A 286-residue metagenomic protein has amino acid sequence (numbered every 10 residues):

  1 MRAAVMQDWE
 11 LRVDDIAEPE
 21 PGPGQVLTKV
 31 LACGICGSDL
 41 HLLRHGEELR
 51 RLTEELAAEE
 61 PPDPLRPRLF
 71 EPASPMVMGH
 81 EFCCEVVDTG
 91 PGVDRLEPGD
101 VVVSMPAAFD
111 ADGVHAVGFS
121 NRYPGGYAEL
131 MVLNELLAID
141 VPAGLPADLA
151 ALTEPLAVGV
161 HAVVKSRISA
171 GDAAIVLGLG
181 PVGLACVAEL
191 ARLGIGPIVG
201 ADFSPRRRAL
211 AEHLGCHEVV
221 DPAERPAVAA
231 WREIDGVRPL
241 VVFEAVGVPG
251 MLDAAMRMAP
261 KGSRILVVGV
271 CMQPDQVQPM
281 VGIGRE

Functional and structural regions predicted by a protein language model:
P19-C33, E48-A108, P142-G144: Glycine-rich beta-strand-centered segment in the early N-terminal region that forms part of a ligand/cofactor-binding
A58-P75, H80, V102-L177: NAD(P)H dinucleotide-binding glycine-rich loop of Rossmann-like/cofactor-binding domains, especially the beta1-alpha1
A128, G171, C216, R238-P239: Local beta-strand N-terminus motif with an aromatic residue
L145-E224: Mid-domain Rossmann-like dinucleotide-binding core that forms the NAD(H)/NADP(H) cofactor-binding site
H217, P249-E286: Glycine-rich phosphate-binding loop and adjacent beta-alpha segment of Rossmann(oid) nucleotide-cofactor-binding
R225-V237: Short amphipathic alpha-helix with an adjacent loop that forms part of the alpha/beta core around
V237-F243, S263: Short SAM/SAH-binding signature in class I
